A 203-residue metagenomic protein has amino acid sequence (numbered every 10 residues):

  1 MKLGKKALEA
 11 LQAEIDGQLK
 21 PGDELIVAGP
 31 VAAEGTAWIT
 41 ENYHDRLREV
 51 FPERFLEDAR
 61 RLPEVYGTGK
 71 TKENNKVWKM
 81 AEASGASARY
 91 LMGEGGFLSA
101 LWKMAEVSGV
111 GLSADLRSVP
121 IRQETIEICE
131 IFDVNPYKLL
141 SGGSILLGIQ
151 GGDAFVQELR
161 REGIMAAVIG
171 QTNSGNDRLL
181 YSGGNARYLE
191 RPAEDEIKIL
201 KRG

Functional and structural regions predicted by a protein language model:
M1-G203: Helix-biased detector of long, well-ordered alpha-helical tracts
